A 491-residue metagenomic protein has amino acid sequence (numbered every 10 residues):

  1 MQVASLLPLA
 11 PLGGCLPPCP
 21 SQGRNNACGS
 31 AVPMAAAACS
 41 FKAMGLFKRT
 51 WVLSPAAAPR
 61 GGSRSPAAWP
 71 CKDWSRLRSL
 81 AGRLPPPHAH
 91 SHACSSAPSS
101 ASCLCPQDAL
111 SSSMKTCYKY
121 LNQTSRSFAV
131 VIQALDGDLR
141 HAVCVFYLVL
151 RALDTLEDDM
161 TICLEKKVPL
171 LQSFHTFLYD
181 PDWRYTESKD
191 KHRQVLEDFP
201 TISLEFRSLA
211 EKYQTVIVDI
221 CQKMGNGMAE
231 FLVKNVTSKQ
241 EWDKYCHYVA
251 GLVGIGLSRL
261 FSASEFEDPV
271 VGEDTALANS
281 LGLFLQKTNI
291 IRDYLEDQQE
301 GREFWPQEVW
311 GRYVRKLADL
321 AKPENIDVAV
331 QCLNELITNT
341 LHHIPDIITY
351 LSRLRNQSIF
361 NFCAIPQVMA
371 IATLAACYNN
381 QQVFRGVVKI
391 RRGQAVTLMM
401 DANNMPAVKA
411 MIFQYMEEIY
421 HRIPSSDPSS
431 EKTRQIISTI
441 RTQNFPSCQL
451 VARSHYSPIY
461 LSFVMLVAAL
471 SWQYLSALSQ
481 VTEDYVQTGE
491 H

Functional and structural regions predicted by a protein language model:
Q2-L6, A35-I348, S352-L354, Q414-R422 (+4 more regions): Acidic catalytic motifs of isoprenoid enzymes
P17-S21, A37: Short, low-complexity, intrinsically disordered N-terminal modules that encode targeting/processing signals
Q357-I371: Amphipathic alpha-helical protein-interaction segments enriched in hydrophobic
A375: Active-site and adjacent loop segments of nucleotide-processing enzymes that use two-metal-ion phosphate chemistry
N380-E431: ATP/Mg2+ or Mg2+-diphosphate-binding catalytic cores that bind nucleotide phosphates or diphosphates via glycine-rich
P428-C448: Juxtamembrane amphipathic/hinge helix adjacent to a transmembrane helix
